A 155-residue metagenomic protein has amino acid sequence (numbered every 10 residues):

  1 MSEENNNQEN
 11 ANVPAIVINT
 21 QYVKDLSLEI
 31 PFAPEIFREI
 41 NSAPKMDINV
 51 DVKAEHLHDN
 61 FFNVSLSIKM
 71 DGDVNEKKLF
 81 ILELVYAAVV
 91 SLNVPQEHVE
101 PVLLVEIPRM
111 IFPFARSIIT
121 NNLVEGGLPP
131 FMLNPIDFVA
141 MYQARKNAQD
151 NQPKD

Functional and structural regions predicted by a protein language model:
S2-M110, F114-D155: N-terminal intrinsically disordered, cationic/polar leader segments that include organellar targeting peptides
